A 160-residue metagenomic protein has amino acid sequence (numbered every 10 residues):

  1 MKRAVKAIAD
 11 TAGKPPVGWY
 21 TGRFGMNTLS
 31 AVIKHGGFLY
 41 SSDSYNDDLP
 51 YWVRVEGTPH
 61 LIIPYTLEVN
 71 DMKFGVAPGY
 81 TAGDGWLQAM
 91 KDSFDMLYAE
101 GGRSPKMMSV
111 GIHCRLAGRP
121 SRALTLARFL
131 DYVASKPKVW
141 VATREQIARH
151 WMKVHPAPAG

Functional and structural regions predicted by a protein language model:
M1-K2: Conserved nucleotide-cofactor-binding alpha/beta core module
K6-D10, K14-S104, H155: Active-site-adjacent pocket scaffolds in enzyme catalytic domains
K91-G160: C-terminal domain-boundary segment and adjacent tail
